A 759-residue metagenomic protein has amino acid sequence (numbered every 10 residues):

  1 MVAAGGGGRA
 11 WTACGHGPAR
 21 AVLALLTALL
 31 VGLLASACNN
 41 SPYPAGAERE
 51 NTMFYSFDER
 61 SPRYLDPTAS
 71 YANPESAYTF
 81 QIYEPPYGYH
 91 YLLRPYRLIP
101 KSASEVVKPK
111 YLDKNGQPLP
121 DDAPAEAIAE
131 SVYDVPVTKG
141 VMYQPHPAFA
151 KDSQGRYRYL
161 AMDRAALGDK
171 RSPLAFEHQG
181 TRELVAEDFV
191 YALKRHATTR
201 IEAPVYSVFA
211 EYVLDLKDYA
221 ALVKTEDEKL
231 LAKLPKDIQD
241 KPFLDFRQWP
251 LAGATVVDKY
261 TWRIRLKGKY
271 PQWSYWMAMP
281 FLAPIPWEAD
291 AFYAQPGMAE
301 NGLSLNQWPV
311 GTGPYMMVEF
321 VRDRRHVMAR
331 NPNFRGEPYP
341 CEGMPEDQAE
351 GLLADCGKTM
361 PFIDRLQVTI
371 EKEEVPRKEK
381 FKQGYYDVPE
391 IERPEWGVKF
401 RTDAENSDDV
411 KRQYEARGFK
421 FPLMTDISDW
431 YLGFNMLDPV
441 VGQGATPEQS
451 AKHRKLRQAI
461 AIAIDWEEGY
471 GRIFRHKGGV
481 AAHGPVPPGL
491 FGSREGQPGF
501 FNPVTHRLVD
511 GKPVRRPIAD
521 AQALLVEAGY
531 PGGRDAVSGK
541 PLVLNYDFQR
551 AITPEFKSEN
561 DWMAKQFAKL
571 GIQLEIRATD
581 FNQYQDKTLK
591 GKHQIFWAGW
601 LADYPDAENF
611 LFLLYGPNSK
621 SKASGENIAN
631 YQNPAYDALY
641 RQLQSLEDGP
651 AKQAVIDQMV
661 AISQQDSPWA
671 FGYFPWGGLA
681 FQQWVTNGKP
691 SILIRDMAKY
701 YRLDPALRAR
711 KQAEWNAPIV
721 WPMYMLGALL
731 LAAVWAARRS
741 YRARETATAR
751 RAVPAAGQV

Functional and structural regions predicted by a protein language model:
L23-A35: Bacterial N-terminal signal peptides
A37-G46, Y91-L92, V135, K139-E202 (+9 more regions): Extracytoplasmic/periplasmic ligand-capture domains
S56-A125, V310: N-terminal lobe/hinge region of extracytoplasmic solute-binding protein
A127-A129, D258, R322: Residue-level recognition of beta-strand termini and adjacent short loop/turns
D657, A661-L693: Extracytoplasmic/lumenal ectodomains and periplasmic regions of secretory and membrane proteins
